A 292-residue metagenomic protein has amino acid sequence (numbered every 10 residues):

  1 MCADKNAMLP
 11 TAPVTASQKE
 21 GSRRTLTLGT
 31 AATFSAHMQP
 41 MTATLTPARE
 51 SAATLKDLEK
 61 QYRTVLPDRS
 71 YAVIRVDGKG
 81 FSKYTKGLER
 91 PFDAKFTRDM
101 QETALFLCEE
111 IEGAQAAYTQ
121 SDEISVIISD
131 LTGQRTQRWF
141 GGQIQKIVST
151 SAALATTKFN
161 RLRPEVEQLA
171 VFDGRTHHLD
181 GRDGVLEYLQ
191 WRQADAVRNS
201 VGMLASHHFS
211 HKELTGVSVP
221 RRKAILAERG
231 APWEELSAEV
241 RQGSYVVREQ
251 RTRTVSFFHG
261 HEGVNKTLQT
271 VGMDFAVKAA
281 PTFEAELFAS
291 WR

Functional and structural regions predicted by a protein language model:
C2, Q18-E20, F34, M38-R292: Regulatory and interdomain segments flanking nucleotide-handling catalytic cores in signaling/defense enzymes
A3-E20, L26, A31-A32, A36: Short amphipathic, helix-prone segments within low-complexity/disordered or flexible regions
